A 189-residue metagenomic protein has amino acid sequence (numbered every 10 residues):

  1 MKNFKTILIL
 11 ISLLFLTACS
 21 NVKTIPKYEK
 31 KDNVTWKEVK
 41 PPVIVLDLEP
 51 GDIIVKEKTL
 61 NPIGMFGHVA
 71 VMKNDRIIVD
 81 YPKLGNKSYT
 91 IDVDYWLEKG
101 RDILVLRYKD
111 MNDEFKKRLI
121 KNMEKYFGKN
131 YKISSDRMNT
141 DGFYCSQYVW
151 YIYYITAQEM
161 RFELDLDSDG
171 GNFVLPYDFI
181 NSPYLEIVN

Functional and structural regions predicted by a protein language model:
M1-L8: Bacterial N-terminal signal peptides that target proteins for export
I9-L13: Hydrophobic helical h-region of N-terminal Sec-dependent signal peptides in bacterial secretory/periplasmic proteins
L16-A18: C-terminal motif of bacterial Sec signal peptides marking the signal peptidase cleavage site
N21-Y28, D32-N33, D136-N189: Activation targets extended, charge/polar-rich intrinsically disordered C-terminal tails
Y28-L46: Mixed-charge, Lys/Arg-rich low-complexity intrinsically disordered regions
L48-R107, Y131-T140: Glycine-rich catalytic cores of cysteine/serine-nucleophile enzymes that process amide/ester linkages in cell-envelope
K83, E124-Y131, W150-Q158: Sec-exported extracytoplasmic/periplasmic mature domains
K109-G128: A structural motif
